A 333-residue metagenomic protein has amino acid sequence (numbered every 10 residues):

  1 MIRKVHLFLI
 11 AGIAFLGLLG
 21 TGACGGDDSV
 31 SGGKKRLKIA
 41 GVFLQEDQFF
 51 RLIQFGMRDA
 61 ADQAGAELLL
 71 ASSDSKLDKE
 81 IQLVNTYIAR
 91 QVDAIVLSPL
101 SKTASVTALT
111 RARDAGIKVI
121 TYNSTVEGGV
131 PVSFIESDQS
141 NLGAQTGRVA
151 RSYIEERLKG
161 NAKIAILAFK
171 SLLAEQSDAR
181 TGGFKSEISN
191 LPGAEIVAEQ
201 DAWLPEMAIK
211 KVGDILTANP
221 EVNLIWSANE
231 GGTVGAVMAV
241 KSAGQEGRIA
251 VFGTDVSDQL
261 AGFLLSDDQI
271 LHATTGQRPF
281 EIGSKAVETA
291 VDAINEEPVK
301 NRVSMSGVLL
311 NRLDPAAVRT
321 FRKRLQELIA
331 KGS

Functional and structural regions predicted by a protein language model:
M1-K38, T110-I117, E327-S333: Short, low-complexity disordered leader/linker segments with a strong preference for bacterial N-terminal type II
K35, L167-S171, E187-I188, R278-S333: Hinge/cleft segment of the Venus flytrap/periplasmic-binding protein
L37-A60, L69-T86, R90-V92, S98-K102 (+2 more regions): Extracytoplasmic "Venus flytrap"
F49-A64, L142-V149, E175-A194, K211 (+2 more regions): Short, solvent-exposed amphipathic alpha-helices that sit in or adjacent to ligand/effector-binding or catalytic
L70-S72, E127-S152, L167, S266-F280: Short beta-strand elements at the ligand-binding edges of bilobed clamshell
E80, I135-N161, A208-I209, V256-A261 (+1 more regions): Hydrophobic alpha-helical segments within soluble ligand-binding/sensing domains
L97-D114, F184, V197, D201-F263: Hydrophobic alpha-helical
T103-N141, I154-R157, K163, S257-D268 (+1 more regions): Flexible loop/hinge segments that line or gate small-molecule binding clefts
